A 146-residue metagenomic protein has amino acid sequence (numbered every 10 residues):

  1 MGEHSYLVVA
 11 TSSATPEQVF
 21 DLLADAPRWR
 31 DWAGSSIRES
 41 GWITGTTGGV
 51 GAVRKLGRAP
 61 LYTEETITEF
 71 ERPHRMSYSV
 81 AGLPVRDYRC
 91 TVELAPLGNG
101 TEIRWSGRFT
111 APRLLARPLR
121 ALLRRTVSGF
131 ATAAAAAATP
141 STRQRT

Functional and structural regions predicted by a protein language model:
M1-I43, T146: Hydrophobic ligand-binding cavity/cleft-lining segments
G2-H4, G48, A59, R86: Residue-level preference for beta-strand/loop junctions
E17-D21, D31, E69, A95 (+4 more regions): Replace "anionic and nucleotidyl ligands
D31, K55-E102, R108-T110, P140: Hydrophobic-ligand binding "helix-grip"
S35-W42, T46, S77-V80, I103: Anionic, Ser/Thr-rich low-complexity intrinsically disordered regions
E39-S40, G45, R54-L56, F109 (+1 more regions): Catalytic cores of transferase enzymes with a strong primary signal for eukaryotic protein kinases
R108-T146: A conserved amphipathic terminal alpha-helix motif
